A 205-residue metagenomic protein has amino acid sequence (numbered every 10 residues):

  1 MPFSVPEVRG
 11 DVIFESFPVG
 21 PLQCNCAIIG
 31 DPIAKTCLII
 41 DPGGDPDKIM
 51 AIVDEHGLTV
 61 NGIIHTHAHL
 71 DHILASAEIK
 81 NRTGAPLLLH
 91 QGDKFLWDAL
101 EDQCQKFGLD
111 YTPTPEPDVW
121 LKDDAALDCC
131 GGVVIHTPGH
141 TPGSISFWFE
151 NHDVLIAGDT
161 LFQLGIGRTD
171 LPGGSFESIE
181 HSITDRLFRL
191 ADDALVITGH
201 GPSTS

Functional and structural regions predicted by a protein language model:
P2-P6, L121-K122: A short, surface-exposed loop/turn module that caps and links secondary-structure elements
S4-H56, S146-G158: Conserved beta-strand hairpin/beta-sheet module of binuclear metal-dependent hydrolase folds, prominently
F17, L121, T137: Hydrophobic residues at beta-strand termini and immediately following loops that shape nucleotide-binding pockets
Q23, G44-G131: Active-site HxH/HxHxD metal-binding segment of metal-dependent hydrolases
I33-A34, G44, L70, D93 (+3 more regions): Short, glycine/acidic-enriched loop or turn micro-motifs at the edges of active sites
L38, G62-I64, L87, I156 (+1 more regions): Residue-level marker for buried hydrophobic side chains located in beta-strands that build the well-ordered beta-sheet
L58, Q103, A126-L127, G131-S205: Metallo-beta-lactamase
